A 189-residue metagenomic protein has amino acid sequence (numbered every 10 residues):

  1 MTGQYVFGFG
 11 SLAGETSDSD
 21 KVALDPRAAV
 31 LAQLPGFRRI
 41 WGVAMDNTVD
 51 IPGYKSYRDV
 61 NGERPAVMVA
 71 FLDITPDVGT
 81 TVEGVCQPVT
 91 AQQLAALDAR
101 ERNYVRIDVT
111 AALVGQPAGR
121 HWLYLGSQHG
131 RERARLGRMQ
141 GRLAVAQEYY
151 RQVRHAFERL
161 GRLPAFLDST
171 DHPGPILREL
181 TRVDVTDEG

Functional and structural regions predicted by a protein language model:
M1-G189: A glycine-rich, hydrophobic/aromatic-adjacent loop/helix-cap motif
